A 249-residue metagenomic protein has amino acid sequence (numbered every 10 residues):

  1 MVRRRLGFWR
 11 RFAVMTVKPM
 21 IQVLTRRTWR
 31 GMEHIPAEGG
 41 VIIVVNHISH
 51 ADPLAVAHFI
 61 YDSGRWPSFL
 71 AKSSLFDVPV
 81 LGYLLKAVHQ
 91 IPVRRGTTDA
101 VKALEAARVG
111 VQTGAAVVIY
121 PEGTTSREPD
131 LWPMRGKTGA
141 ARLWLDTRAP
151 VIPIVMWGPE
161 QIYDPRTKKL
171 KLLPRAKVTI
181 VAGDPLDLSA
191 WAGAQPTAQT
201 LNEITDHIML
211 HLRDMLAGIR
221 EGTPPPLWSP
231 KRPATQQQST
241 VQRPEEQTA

Functional and structural regions predicted by a protein language model:
M1-G31, A37, P79-V88, T223: A transmembrane-helix-recognition feature enriched in membrane-embedded lipid enzymes and envelope glyco-/phospholipid
Q22, A37-T98: Catalytic core of membrane glycerolipid acyltransferases/transacylases, capturing the structured, soluble-facing
Q22-W29, A100-V101, I162-D164: Short gly/ser/thr-rich secondary-structure transition/capping motifs
I35, D130-A198, P230-K231, R243: A cross-family acyltransferase "interaction/gating" segment
G40-I42, A116-Y120, I152: Residue-level preference for the first positions of well-ordered beta-strands
F59, L84, V109, R142-D146: Hydrophobic/aromatic ligand-binding patch that stacks against planar heteroaromatic rings of cofactors or nucleotides
G110-A140: Catalytic-site beta-strand/loop segments enriched in glycine and acidic/polar residues
I219-P244: Short, highly charged C-terminal tails/helix-capping segments
